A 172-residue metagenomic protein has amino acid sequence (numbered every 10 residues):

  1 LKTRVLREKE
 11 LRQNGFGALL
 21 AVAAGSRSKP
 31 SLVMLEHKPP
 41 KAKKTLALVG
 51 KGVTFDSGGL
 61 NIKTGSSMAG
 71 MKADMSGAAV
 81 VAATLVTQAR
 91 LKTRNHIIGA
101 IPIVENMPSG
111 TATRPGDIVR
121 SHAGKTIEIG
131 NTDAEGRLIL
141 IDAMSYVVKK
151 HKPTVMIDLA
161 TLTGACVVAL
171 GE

Functional and structural regions predicted by a protein language model:
L1-E172: A generic structural signal for tightly packed, nonpolar segments enriched in small/aliphatic residues
